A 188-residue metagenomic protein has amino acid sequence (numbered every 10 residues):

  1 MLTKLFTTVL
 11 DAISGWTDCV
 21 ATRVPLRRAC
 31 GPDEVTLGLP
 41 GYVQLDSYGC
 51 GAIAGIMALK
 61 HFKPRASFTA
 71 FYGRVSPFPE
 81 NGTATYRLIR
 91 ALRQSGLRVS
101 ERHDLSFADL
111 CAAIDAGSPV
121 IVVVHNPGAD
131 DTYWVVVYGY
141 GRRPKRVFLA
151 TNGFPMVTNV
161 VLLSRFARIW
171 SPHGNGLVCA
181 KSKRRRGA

Functional and structural regions predicted by a protein language model:
L2-R27, F78-N81, G96, D115 (+1 more regions): Noncatalytic regulatory segments and standalone regulatory/sensor domains
D11-D104, A116, R184-G187: Cysteine-nucleophile protease catalytic domains, especially the papain-like/related folds used in DUB/UBL proteases
K60, A66-F68, G117-V123, Y138 (+2 more regions): Generic alpha-helical propensity signal that fires on short helical segments and nearby coil/disordered stretches
E101-N152, R185-G187: Active-site-adjacent substructure of cysteine-protease-like catalytic cores
